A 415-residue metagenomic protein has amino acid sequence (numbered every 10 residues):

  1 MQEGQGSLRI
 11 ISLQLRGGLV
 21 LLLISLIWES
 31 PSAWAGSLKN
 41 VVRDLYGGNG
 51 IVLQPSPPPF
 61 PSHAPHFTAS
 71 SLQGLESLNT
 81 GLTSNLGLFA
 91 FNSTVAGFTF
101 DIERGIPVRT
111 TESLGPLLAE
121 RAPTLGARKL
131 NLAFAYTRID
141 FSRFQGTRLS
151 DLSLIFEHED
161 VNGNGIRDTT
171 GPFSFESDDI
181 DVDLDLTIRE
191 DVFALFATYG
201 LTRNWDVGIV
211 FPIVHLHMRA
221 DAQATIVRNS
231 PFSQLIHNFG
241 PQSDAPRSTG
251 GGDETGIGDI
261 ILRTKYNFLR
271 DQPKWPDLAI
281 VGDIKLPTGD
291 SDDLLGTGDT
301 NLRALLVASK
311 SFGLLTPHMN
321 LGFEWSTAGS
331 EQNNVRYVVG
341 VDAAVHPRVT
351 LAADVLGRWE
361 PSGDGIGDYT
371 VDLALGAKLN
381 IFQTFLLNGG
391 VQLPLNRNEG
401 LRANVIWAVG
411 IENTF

Functional and structural regions predicted by a protein language model:
M1-E3, P31, V182-D183: Short intrinsically disordered, low-complexity coil segments enriched in acidic
M1-Q14: N-terminal secretory signal peptides that target proteins for export/translocation
M1-Q2, I27, A352: Intrinsically disordered, low-complexity regulatory regions of eukaryotic regulatory proteins
L8-R9, I27, R263: Generic N-terminal leader/processing signal
G17-E29: Bacterial N-terminal signal peptides
E29-A35: Sec/Tat signal peptide C-region and signal peptidase I cleavage site
A35-A328, N334-R336, G340-F415: Transmembrane beta-barrel domains of Gram-negative outer membranes and organellar outer membranes
